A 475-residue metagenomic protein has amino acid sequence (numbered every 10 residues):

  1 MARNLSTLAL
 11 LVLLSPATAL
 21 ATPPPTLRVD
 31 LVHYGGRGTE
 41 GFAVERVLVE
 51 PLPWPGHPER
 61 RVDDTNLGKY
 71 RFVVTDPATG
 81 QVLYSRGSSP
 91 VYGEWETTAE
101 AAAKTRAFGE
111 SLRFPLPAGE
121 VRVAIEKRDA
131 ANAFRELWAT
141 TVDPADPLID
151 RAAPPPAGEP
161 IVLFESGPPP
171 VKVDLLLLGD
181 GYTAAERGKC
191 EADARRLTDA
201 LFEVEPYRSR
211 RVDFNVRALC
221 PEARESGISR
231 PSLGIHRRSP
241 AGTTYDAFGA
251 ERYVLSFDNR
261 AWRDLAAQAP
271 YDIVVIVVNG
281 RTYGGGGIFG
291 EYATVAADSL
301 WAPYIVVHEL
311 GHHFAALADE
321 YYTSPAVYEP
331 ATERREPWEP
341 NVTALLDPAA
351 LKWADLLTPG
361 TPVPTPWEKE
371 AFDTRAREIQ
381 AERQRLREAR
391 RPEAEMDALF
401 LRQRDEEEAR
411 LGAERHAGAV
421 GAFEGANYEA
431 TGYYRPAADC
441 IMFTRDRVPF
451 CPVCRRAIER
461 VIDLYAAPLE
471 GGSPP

Functional and structural regions predicted by a protein language model:
S6-A17: Bacterial N-terminal signal peptides
A21-G109: N-terminal prosegments of processed precursors
T22-H33, T39-F42, Y321-P475: Replace "(M1/M4/M9/M12/WLM)" with "(e.g., M1/M4/M8/M9/M12/M26/WLM)" and add "not limited to" to clarify scope
A101-P169: Extended acidic/polar, glycine-enriched regions that form or flank non-catalytic beta-rich accessory modules
A145-E205, A218-I228: Fold-level signature of zinc-dependent metallopeptidase catalytic domains
K189, G286-E309: Short pre-active-site segment immediately N-terminal to the catalytic Zn-binding motif
D213-F289: Active-site-proximal segments of metallohydrolase catalytic domains
L310-A326: Catalytic Zn2+-binding segment of zinc metalloproteases
